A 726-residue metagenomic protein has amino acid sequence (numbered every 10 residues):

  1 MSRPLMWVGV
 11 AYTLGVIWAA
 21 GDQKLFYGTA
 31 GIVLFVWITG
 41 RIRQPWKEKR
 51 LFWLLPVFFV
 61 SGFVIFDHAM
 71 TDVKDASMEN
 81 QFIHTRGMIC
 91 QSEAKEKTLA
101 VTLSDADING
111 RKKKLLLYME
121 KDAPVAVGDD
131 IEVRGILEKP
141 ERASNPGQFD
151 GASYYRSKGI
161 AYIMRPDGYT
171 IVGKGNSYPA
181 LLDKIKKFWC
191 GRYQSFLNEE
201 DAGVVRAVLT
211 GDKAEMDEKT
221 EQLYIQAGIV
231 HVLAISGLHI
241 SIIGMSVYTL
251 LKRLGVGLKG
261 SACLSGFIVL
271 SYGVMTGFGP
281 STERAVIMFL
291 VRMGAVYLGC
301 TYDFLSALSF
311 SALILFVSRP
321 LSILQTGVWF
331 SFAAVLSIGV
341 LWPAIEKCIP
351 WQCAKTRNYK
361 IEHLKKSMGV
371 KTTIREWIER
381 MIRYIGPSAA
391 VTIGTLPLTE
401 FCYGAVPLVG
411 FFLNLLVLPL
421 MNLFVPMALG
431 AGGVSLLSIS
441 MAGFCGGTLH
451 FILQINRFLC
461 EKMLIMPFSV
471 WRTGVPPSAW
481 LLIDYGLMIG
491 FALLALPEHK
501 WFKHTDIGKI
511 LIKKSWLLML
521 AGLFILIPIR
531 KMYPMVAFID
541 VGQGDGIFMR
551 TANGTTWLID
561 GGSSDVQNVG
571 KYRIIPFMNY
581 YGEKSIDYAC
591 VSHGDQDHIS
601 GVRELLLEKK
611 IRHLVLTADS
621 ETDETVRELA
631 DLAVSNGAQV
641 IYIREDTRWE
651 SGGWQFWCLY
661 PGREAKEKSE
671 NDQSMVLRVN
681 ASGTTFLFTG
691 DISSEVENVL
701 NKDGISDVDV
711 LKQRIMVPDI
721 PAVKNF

Functional and structural regions predicted by a protein language model:
M1-A76, R284, K503-G508: N-terminal leader/targeting segments
R3, W7, A11, W46 (+6 more regions): Hydrophobic alpha-helical transmembrane segments in multi-pass membrane proteins
V10, S157-M288, M293, A537-I539 (+4 more regions): Aromatic-rich juxtamembrane segments at the membrane interface
G15, G87, G327, T395 (+1 more regions): Residue-level signal for inorganic ion chemistry
K24-L34, S331, N414-L420, A479-I483: Alpha-helical transmembrane segments of polytopic membrane proteins
P56-H231, Y572-P576, S585, E621 (+2 more regions): Membrane-interface helix/helix-cap signal primarily in integral membrane proteins
K121-I136, S153-Y154, I160, S177 (+2 more regions): Non-globular, low-confidence helical/coil segments that flank catalytic cores
Y178-L197, D201-V204, D212, T220 (+12 more regions): Hydrophobic alpha-helical segments of integral membrane proteins, encompassing both true transmembrane helices
